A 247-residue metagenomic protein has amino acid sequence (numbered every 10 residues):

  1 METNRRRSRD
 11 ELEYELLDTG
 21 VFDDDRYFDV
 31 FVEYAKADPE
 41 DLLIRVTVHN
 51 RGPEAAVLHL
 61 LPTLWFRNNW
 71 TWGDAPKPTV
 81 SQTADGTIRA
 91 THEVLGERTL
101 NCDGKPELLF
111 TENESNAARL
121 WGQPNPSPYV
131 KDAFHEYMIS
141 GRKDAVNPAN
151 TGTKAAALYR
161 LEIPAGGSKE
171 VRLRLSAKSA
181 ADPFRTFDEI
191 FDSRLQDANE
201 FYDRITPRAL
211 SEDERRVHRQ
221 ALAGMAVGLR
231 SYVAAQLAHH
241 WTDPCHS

Functional and structural regions predicted by a protein language model:
M1-S247: Anionic coordination/interaction segments
